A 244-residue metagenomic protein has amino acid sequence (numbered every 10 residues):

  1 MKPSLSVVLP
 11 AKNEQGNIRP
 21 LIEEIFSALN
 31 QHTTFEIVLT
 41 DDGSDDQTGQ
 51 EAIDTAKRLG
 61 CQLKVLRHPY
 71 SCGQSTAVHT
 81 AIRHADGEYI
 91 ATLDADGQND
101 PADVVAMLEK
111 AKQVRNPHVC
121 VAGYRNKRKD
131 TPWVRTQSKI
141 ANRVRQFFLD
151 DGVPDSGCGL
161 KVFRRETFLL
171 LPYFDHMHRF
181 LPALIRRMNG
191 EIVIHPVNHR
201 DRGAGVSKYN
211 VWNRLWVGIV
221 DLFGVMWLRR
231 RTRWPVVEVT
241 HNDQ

Functional and structural regions predicted by a protein language model:
M1-P132, K139, E166, L170 (+4 more regions): Structured catalytic core of nucleotide-sugar glycosyltransferases
M1-S4, R143, D150, F174-Q244: Hydrophobic helical membrane-anchoring modules
G60, Q137-K139, R143, F148-L149 (+1 more regions): Long helical/loop segments within the catalytic core of UDP-sugar-dependent glycosyltransferases, especially the large
V114, T136-I140, L215-I219: Hydrophobic/aromatic residues within well-ordered alpha-helical segments
R125-P132, R145-K161, H178, R187: A recurrent flexible, glycine/aromatic-enriched loop bordering the glycosyltransferase active site that acts as
P132-R135, S207: Short aromatic-enriched loop/helix-cap "lid" or pocket-rim segments at secondary-structure transitions that line
C158, L169-H176: Conserved nucleotide-sugar donor-binding catalytic segment
